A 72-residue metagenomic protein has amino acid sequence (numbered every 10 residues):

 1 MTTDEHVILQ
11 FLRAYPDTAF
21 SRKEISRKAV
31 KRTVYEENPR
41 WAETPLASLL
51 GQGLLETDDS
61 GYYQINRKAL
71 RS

Functional and structural regions predicted by a protein language model:
M1-F20, W41, S72: Short alpha-helical segments that sit at the start of domains
F11, K28, P45-S48: Alpha-helical recognition domains of nuclear gene-regulatory proteins
T18-K31: Short acidic, hydrophobic short linear motifs in intrinsically disordered regions
E24, W41-A42, D58: Sparse recognition of residues in long alpha-helices and their boundaries
S26, D59-S72: Short, cationic-aromatic polyanion-contact patches
Y35-G51: Short amphipathic alpha-helical interaction segments
L50-S60: A short, conserved structural fragment
